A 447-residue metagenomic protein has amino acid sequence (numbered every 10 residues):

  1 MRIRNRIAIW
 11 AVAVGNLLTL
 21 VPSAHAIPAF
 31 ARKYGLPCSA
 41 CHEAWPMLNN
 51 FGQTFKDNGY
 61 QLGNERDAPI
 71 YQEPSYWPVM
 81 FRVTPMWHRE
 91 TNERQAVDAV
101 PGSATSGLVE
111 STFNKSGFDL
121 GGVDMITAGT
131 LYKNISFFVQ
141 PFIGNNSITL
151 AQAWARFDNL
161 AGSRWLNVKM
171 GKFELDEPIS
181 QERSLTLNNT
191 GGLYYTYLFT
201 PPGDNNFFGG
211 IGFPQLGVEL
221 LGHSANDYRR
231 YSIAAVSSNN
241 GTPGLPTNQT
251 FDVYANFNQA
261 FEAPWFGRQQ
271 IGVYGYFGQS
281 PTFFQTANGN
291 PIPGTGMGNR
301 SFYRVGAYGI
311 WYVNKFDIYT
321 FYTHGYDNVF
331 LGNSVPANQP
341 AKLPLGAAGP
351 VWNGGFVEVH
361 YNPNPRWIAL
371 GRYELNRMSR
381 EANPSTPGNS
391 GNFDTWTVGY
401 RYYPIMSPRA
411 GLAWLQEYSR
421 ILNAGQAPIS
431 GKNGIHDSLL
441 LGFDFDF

Functional and structural regions predicted by a protein language model:
M1-A11: Bacterial N-terminal signal peptides that target proteins for export
V12-V14, A24: Cleavable N-terminal signal peptides
I27-P37: Sequence/structural segment immediately N-terminal to covalent heme-attachment motifs in c-type and related
G35-W45: The canonical Cys-X-X-Cys-His
N49, V79-T91, Q95-A99, S111-G241 (+5 more regions): Outer membrane beta-barrel
N64-T84: Short Fe-S-cluster ligation motifs
W154-F157, A161, W265-F447: Outer-membrane beta-barrel pore domains
